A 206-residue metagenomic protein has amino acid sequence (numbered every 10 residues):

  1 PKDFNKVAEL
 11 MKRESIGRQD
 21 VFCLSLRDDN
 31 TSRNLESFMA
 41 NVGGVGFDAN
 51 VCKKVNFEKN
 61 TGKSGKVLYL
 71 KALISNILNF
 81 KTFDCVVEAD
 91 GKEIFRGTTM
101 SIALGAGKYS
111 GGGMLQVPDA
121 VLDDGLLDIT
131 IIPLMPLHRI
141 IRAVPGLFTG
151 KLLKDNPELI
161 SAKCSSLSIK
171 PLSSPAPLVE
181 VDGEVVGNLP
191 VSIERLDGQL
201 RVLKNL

Functional and structural regions predicted by a protein language model:
P1-T99: Catalytic core of DAGKc-family lipid kinases
F22, V51, I102, I129 (+2 more regions): A residue-level signal for conserved active-site and pocket-lining positions in enzyme catalytic cores
G44, D48, A103-V117, V185: Glycine-rich phosphate/pyrophosphate-binding beta-alpha loops
D48-V51, F95-G97, S110-G113, L137-I140: Short acidic/glycine-rich loop or secondary-structure boundary segments that cap or lie
K59-L68, G112, P118-R139: Gly/Ser/Thr-rich active-site loops/lids in small-molecule metabolic enzymes that frequently grip phosphoryl groups
T82-D84, L126, A176-L178: Exposed beta-strand and adjacent loop surfaces of beta-rich binding modules that mediate intermolecular recognition
A89-R96, V121-L122, I131-L206: ATP/nucleoside-binding phosphotransfer catalytic cores, i.e., glycine-rich phosphate-binding loops
